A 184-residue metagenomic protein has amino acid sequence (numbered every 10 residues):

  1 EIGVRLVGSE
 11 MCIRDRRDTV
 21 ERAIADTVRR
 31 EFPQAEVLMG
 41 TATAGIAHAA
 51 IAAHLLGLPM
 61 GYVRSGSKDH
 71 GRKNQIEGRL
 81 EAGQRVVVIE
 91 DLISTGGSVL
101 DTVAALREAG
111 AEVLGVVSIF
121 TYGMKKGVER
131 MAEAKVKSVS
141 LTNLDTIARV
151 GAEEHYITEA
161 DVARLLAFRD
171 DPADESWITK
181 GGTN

Functional and structural regions predicted by a protein language model:
E1-G8, I13: Single conserved hydrophobic/aromatic residue that forms the stacking wall/gate of nucleotide- or nucleobase-binding
V7, L56, A132-K135: Short, structured coil segments at secondary-structure junctions
R16-A35: A short, well-structured juxtamembrane/interface segment
R30-F32, G78-A82, A105, R130-M131: Solvent-exposed alpha-helices and their adjacent loops that cap or buttress functional pockets in soluble metabolic
P33-A42, V117: Short glycine-rich phosphate-binding loop at a beta-alpha junction
H48-V87, T95-D101: Short, glycine/charge-rich flexible loops or terminal/linker lids adjacent to PRPP-binding catalytic cores
R79-G123: A contiguous pocket-lining binding segment that forms or flanks enzyme active sites
A104-N184: PRPP-dependent phosphoribosyltransferase catalytic core
